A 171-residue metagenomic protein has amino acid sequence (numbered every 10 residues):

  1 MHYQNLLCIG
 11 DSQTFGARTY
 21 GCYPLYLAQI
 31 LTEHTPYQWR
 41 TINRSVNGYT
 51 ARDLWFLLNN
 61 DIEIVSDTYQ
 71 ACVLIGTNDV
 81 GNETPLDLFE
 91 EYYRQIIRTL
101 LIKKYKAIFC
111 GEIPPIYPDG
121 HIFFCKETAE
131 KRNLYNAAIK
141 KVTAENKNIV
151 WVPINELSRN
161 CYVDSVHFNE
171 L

Functional and structural regions predicted by a protein language model:
M1-N47, L57-D67: Serine-esterase "nucleophile elbow" of acetyl-processing enzymes
H2-N5, I30-L31, L54, K147 (+1 more regions): Histidine-centered active-site loop/cap adjacent to the catalytic His in serine esterases/O-acetyl transfer systems
N43-A51, T77-F89, I122-T128, D164-S165: Surface-exposed cleft-lining segments at the edges of enzyme active sites
R52-E91, F109, P115-Y117: Oxyanion-hole/transition-state-stabilizing segment in secreted/luminal serine hydrolases and related acyltransferases
S66-D67, T77-N78, L86, T99-L101 (+3 more regions): Extracellular glycan-modifying ectodomains
L86-Q95, T128-N136: Charged helix-capping and loop-helix junction motifs
I102-A107: A short helix->loop->beta-strand "cap" motif at the edges of active sites that frequently abuts
P118-I154, E170: Substrate-gating cap/lid alpha-helix
